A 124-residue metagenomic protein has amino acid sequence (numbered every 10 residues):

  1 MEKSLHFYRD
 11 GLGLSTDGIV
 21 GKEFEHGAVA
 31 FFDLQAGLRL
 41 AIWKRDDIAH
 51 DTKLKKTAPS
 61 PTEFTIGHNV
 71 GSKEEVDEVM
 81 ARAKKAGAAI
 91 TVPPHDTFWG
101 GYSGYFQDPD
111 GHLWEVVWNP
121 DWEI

Functional and structural regions predicted by a protein language model:
M1-D47: Core segments of cupin and vicinal oxygen chelate
K3-H6, D10, E74-K85: Replace "anionic and nucleotidyl ligands
E25, D47-L54, E123-I124: A short, acidic/glycine-rich surface segment
A30-L34, K53-R82, Y102-Q107: Vicinal oxygen chelate
A36, D46, V70-S72, D108-D110 (+1 more regions): Non-catalytic surface loops within mature trypsin-like serine protease
R39-A41, T65, L113: Short hydrophobic-acidic sequence motifs that mark active-site Asp/Glu residues
W43, T52-L54, V116: Short, charged, solvent-exposed linker or helix-capping segments at domain edges/interfaces that act as flexible hinges
M80-I124: Vicinal oxygen chelate
